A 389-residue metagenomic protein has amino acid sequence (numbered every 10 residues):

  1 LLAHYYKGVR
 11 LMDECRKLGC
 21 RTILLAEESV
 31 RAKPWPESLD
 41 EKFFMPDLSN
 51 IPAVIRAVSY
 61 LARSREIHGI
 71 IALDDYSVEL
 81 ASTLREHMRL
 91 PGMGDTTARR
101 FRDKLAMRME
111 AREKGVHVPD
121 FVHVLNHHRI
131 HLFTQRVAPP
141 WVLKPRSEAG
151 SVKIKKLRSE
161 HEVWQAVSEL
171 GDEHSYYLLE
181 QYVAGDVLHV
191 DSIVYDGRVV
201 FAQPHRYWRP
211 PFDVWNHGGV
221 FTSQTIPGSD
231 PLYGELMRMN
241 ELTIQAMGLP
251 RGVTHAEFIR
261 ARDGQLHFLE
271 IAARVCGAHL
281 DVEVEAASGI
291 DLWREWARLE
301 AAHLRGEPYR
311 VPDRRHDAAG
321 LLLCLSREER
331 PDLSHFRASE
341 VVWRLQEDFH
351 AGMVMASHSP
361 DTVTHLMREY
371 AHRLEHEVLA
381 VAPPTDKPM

Functional and structural regions predicted by a protein language model:
L1-L2, R21-E27, V122, L321-C324 (+1 more regions): Short, hydrophobic beta-strand segments that form beta-sheet elements in well-ordered domains
L1-T97, H128, L304, H358-D361 (+1 more regions): ATP-binding N-terminal substructure of ATP-dependent carboxylate-amine bond-forming enzymes
G8, R294-M389: Peripheral (often C-terminal) accessory segments that flank ATP-dependent C-N-forming ligase machineries
E86-K153, E160: A conserved helix-loop-beta module that forms one wall/lid of the active-site cleft in ATP-utilizing catalytic domains
H117-P119, R136, P140-L143, V152-H189 (+5 more regions): Conserved ATP-binding module of the ATP-grasp superfamily
V124, I154-S159, I193-Y195, A261 (+1 more regions): Short beta-strand-to-turn element immediately C-terminal to the catalytic PLP-Schiff-base lysine in fold type I
H161, Q181-L249, V253, R260 (+2 more regions): ATP-dependent carboxylate/phosphate-activation module, predominantly the ATP-grasp catalytic core and closely related
